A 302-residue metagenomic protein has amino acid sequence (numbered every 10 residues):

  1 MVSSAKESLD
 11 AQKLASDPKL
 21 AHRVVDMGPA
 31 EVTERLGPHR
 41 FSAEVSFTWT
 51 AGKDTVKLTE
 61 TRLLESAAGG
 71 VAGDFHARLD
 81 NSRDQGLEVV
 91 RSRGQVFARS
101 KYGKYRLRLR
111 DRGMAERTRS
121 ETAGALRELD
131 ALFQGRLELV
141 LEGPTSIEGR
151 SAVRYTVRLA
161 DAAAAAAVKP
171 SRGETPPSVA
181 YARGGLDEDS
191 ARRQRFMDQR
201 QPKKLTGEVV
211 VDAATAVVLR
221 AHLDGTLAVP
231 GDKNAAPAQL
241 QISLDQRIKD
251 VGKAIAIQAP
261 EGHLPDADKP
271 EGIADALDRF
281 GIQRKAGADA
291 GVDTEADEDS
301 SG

Functional and structural regions predicted by a protein language model:
M1-G302: Subset-of-secretome marker
